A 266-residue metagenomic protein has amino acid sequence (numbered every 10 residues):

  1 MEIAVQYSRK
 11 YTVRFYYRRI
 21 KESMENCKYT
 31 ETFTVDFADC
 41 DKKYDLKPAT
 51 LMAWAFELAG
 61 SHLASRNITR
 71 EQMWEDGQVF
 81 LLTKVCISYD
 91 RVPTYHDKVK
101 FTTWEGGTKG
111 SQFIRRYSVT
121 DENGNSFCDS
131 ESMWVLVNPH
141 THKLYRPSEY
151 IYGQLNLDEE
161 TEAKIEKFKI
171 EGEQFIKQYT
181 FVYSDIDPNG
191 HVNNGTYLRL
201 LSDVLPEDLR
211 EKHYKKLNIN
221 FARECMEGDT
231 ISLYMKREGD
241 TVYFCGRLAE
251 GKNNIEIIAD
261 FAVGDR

Functional and structural regions predicted by a protein language model:
M1-S23: N-terminal amphipathic/basic-hydrophobic helices that include classical n-h-c signal peptides and signal-anchor
M24-L82, E131, L136-K215: Hot-dog-fold acyl-thioester-processing enzymes
N26-E31, C86-D90, T94-F168, F221 (+2 more regions): HotDog/MaoC-like acyl-thioester-processing domains
E171-K177, V204-K212, S232-T241, I258-R266: Solvent-exposed, well-ordered amphipathic alpha-helical segments that flank/support binding or catalytic loops
E211-L233: A conserved acidic, glycine/proline-rich C-terminal tail/linker
